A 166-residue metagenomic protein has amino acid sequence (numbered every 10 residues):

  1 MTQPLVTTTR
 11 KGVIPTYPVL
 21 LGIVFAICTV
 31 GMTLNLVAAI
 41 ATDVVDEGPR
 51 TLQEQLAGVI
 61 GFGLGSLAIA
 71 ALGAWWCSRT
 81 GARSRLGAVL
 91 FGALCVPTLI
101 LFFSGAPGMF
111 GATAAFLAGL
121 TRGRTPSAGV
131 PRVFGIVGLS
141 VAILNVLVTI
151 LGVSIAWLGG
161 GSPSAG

Functional and structural regions predicted by a protein language model:
M1-G63, V133-G135: Cytosolic juxtamembrane helix and N-cap/initiation of the first transmembrane helix
T9-Y17, A68-A88, A114-V137: Cytoplasmic membrane-interface segments at the C-terminal ends of transmembrane helices
E54-S66, L101-G111: Alpha-helical transmembrane segments of polytopic membrane proteins
V59-W75, F91-C95: Generic alpha-helical transmembrane segments
G65-A71, P107-L120, G138-L151: Juxtamembrane/interfacial segments around transmembrane helices
V89-A115: C-terminal halves and exits of single transmembrane alpha-helices
L99-S104, L120-V133, A142-G152: Juxtamembrane membrane-interface segments at transmembrane alpha-helix termini
N145-G166: Juxtamembrane boundary at the C-terminal end of a transmembrane helix
